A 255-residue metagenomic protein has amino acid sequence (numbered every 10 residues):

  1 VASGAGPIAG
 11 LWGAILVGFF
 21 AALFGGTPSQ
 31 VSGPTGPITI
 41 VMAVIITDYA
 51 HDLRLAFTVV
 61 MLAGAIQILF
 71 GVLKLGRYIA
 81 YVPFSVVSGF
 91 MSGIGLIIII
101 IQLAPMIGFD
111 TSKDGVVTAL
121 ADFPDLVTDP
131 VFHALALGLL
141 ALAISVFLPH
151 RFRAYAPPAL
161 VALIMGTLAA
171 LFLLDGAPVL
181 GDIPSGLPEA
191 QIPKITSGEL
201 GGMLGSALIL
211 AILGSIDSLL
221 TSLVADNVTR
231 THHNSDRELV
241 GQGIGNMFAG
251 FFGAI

Functional and structural regions predicted by a protein language model:
V1-I255: Transmembrane helical cores of multi-pass ion-transport proteins
